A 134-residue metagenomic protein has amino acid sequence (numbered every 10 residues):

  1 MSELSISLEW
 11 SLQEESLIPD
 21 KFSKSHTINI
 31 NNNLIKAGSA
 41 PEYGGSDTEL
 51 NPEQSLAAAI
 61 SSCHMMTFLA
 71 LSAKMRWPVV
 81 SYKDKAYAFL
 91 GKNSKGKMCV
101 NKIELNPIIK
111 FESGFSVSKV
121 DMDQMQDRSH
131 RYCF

Functional and structural regions predicted by a protein language model:
M1-A58, L69-F134: Extended beta-strand/beta-hairpin segments
